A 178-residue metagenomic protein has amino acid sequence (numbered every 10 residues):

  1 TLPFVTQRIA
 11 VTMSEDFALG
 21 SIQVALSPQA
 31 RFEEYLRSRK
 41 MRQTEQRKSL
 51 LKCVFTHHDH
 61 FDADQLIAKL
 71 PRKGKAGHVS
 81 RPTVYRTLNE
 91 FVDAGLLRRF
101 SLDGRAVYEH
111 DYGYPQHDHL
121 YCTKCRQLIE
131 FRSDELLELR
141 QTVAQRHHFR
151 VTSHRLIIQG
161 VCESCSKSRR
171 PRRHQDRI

Functional and structural regions predicted by a protein language model:
S27-K40: Short, Lys/Arg-enriched N-terminal segment that forms or immediately precedes the first helix of a structured domain
Q43-Q46: Short helix-coil-helix linker/hinge
K48-C53: Pre-recognition alpha-helix immediately N-terminal to the DNA-recognition helix within helix-turn-helix or winged-helix
H57-D62: Short capping segments at the starts of secondary-structure elements
A63-A76: DNA-recognition alpha helix
V84-A94: Basic amphipathic alpha-helical segments that dock to polyanions
A94-I178: Non-DNA-binding regulatory cores of transcription-related proteins, predominantly C-terminal effector-binding
